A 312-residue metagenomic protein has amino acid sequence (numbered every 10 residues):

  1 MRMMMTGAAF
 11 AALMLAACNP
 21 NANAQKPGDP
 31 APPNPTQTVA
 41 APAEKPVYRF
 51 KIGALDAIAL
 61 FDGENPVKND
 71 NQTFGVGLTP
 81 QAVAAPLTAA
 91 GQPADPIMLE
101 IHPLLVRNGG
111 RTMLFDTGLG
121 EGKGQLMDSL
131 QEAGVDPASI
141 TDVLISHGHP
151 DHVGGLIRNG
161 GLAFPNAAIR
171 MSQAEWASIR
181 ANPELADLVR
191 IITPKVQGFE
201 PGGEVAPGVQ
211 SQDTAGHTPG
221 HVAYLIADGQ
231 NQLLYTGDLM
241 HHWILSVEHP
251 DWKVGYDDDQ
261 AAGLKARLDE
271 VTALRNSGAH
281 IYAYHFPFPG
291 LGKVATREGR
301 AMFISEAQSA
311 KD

Functional and structural regions predicted by a protein language model:
M1-A8: Bacterial N-terminal signal peptides that target proteins for export
L15-A17: C-terminal motif of bacterial Sec signal peptides marking the signal peptidase cleavage site
N19, G229-D312: Cap/insert and terminal regions of metallo-dependent hydrolase folds
N19-P27: Bacterial lipoprotein signal-peptidase II cleavage site
P46-A133, A223-H242: Conserved beta-strand hairpin/beta-sheet module of binuclear metal-dependent hydrolase folds, prominently
D62-G63, T117-G120, G148, A174-E175 (+3 more regions): Active-site metal-binding loops of divalent metal-dependent hydrolases
K68, T112, G118-P194: Active-site HxH/HxHxD metal-binding segment of metal-dependent hydrolases
V135, S139, P165-D213, T218 (+2 more regions): Metallo-beta-lactamase
